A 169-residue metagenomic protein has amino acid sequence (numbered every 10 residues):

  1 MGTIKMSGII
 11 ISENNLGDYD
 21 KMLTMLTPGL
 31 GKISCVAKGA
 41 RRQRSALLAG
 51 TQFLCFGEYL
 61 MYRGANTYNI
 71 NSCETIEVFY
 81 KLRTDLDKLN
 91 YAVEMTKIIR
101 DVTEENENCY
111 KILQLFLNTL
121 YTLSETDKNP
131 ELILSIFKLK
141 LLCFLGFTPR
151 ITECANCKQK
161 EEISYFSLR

Functional and structural regions predicted by a protein language model:
M1-R169: Non-catalytic alpha-helical scaffolds and adjoining flexible linkers that form interface surfaces for assembly
